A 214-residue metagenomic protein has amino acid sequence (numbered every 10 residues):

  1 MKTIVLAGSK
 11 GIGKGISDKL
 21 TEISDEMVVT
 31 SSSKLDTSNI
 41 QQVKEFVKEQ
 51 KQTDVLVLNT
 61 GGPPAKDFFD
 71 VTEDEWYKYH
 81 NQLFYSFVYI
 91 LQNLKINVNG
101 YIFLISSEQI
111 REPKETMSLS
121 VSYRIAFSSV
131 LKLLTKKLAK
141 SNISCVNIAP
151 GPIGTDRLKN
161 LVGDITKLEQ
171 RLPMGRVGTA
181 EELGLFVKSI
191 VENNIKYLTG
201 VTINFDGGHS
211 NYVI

Functional and structural regions predicted by a protein language model:
S9, G13, S17: N-terminal Rossmann NAD(P)H-binding glycine-rich loop of SDR-like oxidoreductase domains
N59-A65, G208: Conserved NAD(P)H cofactor-binding loop of Rossmann-fold oxidoreductase domains
G62, F69-Y89, F103, S120 (+1 more regions): Catalytic Tyr-X3-Lys loop
F103-K140, P152: Catalytic loop of short-chain dehydrogenase/reductase
A139-S144, L198-G200: Short, small/polar-rich loop/turn modules that mediate ligand/substrate recognition or access, typified
K140, N147-R171, V213-I214: A glycine/serine/threonine-rich, flexible loop-to-helix segment that serves as the NAD(P) cofactor-binding "lid"
L172-L183: A conserved structural motif in NAD(P)-dependent oxidoreductases
K188, T199-I214: Short C-terminal tail/terminal secondary-structure segment of NAD(P)H-dependent dehydrogenase/reductase domains
